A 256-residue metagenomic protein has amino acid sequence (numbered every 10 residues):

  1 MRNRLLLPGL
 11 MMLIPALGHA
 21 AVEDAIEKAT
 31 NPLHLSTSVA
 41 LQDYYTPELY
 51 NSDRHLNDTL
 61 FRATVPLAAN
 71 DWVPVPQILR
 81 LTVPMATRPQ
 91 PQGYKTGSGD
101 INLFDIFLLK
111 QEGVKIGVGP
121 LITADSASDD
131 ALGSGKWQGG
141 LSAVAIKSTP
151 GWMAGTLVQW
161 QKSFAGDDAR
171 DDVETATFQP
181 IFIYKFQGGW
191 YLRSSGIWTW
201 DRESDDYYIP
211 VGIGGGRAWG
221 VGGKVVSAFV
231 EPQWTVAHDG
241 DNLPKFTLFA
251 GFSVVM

Functional and structural regions predicted by a protein language model:
M1-I26: Cleavable N-terminal export/targeting peptides
A20-M256: Transmembrane beta-barrel domains of Gram-negative outer membranes and organellar outer membranes
